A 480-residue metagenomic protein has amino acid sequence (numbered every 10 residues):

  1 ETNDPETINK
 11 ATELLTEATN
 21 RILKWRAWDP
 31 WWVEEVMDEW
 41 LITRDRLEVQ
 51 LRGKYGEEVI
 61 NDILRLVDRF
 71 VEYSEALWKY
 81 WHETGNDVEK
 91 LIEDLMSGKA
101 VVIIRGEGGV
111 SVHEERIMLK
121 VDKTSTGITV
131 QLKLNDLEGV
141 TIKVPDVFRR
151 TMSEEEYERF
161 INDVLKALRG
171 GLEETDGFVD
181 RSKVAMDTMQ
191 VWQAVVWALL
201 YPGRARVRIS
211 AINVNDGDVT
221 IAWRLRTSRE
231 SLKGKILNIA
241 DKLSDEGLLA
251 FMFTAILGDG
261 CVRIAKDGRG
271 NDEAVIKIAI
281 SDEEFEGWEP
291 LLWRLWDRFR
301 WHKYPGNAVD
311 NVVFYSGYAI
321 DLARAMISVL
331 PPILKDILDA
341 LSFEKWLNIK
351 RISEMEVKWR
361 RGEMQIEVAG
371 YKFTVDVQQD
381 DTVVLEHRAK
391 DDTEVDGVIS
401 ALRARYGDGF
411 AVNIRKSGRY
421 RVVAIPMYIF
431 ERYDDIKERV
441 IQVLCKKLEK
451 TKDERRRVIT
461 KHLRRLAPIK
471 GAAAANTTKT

Functional and structural regions predicted by a protein language model:
E1-T480: Internal intein/HINT superfamily modules and their associated LAGLIDADG
